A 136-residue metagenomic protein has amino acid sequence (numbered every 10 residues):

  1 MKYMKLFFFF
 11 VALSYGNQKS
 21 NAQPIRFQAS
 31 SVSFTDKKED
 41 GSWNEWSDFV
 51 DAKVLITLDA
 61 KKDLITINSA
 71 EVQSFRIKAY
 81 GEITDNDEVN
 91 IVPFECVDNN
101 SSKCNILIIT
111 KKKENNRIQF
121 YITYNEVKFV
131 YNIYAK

Functional and structural regions predicted by a protein language model:
M1-R26: Bacterial Sec-dependent N-terminal signal peptides
N21-E71: N-terminal secretory signal peptides
A22-R26, K62-L64, E88-E95, E114-Q119: Short, hydrophobic/aromatic-rich segments at coil-to-beta transitions
W46, A79-L107: An anionic, turn-rich surface loop/hairpin at beta-sheet edges that serves as a generic interaction/coordination patch
K53-L58, A79-E82, N105-K111, Y131-I133: Hydrophobic/aromatic beta-strand elements that line small-molecule binding cavities or substrate pockets in beta-rich
N68-A70, E95-N99, Y121-T123: A generic structural motif
A70-T84, T123-K136: Edge beta-strand at a domain terminus
L107-V130: Short, exposed beta-strand-loop hairpins at the edges of beta-sheets in extracellular/periplasmic proteins
